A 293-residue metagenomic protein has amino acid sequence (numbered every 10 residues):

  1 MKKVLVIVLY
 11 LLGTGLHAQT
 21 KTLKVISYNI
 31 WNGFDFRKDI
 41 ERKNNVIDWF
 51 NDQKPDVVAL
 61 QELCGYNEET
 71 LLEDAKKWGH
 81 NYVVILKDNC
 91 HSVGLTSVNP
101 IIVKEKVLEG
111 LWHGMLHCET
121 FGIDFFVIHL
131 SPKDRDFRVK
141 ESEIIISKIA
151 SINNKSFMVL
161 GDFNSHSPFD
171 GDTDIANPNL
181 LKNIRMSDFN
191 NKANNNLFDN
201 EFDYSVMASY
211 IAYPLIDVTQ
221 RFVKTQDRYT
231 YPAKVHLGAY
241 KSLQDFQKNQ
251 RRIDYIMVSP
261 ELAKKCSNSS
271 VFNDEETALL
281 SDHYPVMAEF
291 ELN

Functional and structural regions predicted by a protein language model:
K2, L16-D74, D88, V93 (+1 more regions): N-terminal, active-site-proximal structural segment of metallo-dependent hydrolase catalytic domains
V4-T14: Sec-dependent N-terminal signal peptides
T22-F34, G122-P132, L160: Active-site-proximal beta-strand elements of phosphoester/diester hydrolases
W31, C64, H129-S131, F163-H166 (+2 more regions): Catalytic metal-binding/acid-base residues of hydrolase active sites
V57-K140: Structured beta-strand-rich core segments of catalytic domains in phosphoester-bond hydrolases
V58-Q61, T96, M158-D162, D217-R221: Active-site neighborhood of phospho(di)ester-bond hydrolases with catalytic His/Asp-centered motifs
K106-V107, A150-I152, F169-D170, D174-N293: Metal-dependent phosphoester-hydrolase catalytic domains
K155-F169: Acidic/histidine-rich, metal-coordinating catalytic segments
